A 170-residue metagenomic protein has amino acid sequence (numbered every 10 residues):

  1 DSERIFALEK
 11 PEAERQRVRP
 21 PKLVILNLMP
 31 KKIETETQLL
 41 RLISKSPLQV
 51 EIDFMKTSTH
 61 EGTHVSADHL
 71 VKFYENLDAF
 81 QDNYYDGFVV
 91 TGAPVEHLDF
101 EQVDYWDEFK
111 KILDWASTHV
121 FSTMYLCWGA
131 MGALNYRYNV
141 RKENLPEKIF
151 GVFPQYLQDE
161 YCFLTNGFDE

Functional and structural regions predicted by a protein language model:
D1-R19: Short N-terminal or domain-adjacent regulatory/targeting segments
A7-L8, K31-E36, T63, L164: Short N-terminal binding/cap micro-motifs at the start of the first secondary-structure element
Q16-L23, Y84: A short, charged/proline- and glycine-enriched loop that marks the coil->beta-strand transition at the N-terminal
V18-R19, Q38-V50: A short, Lys/Arg-enriched amphipathic alpha-helix followed by its capping loop at the start of a domain
V24-L26, M55, L126: Short hydrophobic segments within beta-strands
L28, Y136-E170: Pocket-forming structural segment of enzyme catalytic cores
Q49-E61: A short beta-strand-loop structural module common to alpha/beta enzyme folds
S58-M124: Flexible gly/pro-rich beta->alpha loop and the following alpha-helix that scaffold active-site loops
